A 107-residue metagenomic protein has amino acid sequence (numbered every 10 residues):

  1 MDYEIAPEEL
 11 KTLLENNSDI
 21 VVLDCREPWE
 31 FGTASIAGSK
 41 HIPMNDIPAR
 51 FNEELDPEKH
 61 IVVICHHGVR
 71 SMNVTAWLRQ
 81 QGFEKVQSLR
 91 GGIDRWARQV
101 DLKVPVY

Functional and structural regions predicted by a protein language model:
M1-V21, P28-H60, V69-Y107: Rhodanese-like catalytic fold shared by cysteine-dependent sulfurtransferases and DSP/PTP-type phosphatases
I64: Short, surface-exposed ligand- or partner-binding patches at beta-edge/loop junctions that are enriched in aromatics
